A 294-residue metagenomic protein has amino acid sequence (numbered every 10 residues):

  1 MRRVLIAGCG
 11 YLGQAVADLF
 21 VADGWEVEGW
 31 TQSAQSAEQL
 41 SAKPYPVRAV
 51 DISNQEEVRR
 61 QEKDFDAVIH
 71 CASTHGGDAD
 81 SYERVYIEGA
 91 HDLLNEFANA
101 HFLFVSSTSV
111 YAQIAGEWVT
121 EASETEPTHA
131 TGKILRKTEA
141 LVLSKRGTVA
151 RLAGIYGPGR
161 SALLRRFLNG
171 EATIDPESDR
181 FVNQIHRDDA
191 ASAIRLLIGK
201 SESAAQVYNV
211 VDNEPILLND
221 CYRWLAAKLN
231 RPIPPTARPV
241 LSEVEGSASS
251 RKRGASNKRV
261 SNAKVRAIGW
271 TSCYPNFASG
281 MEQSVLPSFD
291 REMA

Functional and structural regions predicted by a protein language model:
G13-Q14: N-terminal Rossmann-fold NAD(P) dinucleotide-binding loop
K43-F65: Conserved Rossmann-fold cofactor-binding substructure of NAD(P)-dependent oxidoreductases
A49-V50, K252-A294: C-terminal amphipathic/interface module of NAD(P)-dependent oxidoreductases and related NAD-binding regulators
Q61-L103, K137-A140: NAD(P)-cofactor binding segment of oxidoreductase domains
H91-A130: Conserved Rossmann-fold NAD(P)-dependent oxidoreductase catalytic core, especially the SDR/UDP-sugar
S107, E139-P158: Conserved beta-loop-beta element that borders a ligand/cofactor-binding pocket
G159-R165, P176-I198, Q206: Substrate-positioning beta->alpha
A193, K200-S250: Mid/C-terminal beta-alpha module of Rossmann-like enzyme folds, strongest in SDR-family dehydrogenases/epimerases
